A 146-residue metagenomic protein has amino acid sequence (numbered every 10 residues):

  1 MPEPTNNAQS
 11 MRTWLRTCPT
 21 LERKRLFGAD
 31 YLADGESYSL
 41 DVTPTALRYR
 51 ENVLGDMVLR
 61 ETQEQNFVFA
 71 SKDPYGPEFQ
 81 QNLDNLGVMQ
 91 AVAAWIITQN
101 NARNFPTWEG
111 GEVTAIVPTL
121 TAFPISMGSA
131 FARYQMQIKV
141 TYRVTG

Functional and structural regions predicted by a protein language model:
M1-L32, A46-G146: Charged, amphipathic alpha-helical segments and their flanking helix caps
G35-P44: A short, hydrophobic beta-strand-centered structural micro-motif
